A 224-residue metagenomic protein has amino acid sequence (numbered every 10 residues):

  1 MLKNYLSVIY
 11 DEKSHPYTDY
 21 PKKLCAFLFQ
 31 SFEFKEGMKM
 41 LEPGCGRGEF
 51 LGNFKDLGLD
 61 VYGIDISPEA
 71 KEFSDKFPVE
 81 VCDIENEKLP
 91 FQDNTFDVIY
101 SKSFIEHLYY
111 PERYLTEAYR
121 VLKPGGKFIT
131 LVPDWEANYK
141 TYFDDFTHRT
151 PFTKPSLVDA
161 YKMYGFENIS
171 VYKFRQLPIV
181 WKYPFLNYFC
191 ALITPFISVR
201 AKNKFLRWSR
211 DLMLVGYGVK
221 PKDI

Functional and structural regions predicted by a protein language model:
M1-Q92, V98-K102, L115, S209-G216 (+1 more regions): Conserved N-terminal segment of class I S-adenosyl-L-methionine
E12-Y20, E49, I66, Y109-V121 (+1 more regions): S-adenosyl-L-methionine-dependent methyltransferase catalytic module, highlighting the catalytic core
S31-F34, L122, G126: Alpha-helix termini
S74-F77, Q92-D93, Y142, W181-P184: Short secondary-structure transition/capping segments
N86, D93-N94, Y110, P124: Active-site acidic short loop of glycosyltransferases
S103-H107: A short His-aromatic
